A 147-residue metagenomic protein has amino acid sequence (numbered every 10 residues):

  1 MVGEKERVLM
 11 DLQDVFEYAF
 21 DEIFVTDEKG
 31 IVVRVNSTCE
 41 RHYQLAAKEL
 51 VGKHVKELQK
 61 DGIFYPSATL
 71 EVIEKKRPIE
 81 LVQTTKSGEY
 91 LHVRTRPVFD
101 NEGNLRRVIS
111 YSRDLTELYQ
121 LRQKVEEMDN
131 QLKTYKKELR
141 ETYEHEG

Functional and structural regions predicted by a protein language model:
V2-Y43, A47-K48: Sensory modules in modular signal-transduction proteins
V33, E89-H92, R106: PAS-family sensory domains
H42-Y43, V51, L58-Q59: PAS-family sensory domains
K48, Q59-S87, L91-H92: Terminal output helix/cap of sensory domains in signal transduction proteins
K56, F99, T116: Adenine-nucleotide cofactor-binding loop residues
R94-V108: Short loop/turn elements at sensory-signaling interfaces that couple input to output
T116-G147: Flexible nucleotide-interacting loop at or near the entrance of a catalytic core
